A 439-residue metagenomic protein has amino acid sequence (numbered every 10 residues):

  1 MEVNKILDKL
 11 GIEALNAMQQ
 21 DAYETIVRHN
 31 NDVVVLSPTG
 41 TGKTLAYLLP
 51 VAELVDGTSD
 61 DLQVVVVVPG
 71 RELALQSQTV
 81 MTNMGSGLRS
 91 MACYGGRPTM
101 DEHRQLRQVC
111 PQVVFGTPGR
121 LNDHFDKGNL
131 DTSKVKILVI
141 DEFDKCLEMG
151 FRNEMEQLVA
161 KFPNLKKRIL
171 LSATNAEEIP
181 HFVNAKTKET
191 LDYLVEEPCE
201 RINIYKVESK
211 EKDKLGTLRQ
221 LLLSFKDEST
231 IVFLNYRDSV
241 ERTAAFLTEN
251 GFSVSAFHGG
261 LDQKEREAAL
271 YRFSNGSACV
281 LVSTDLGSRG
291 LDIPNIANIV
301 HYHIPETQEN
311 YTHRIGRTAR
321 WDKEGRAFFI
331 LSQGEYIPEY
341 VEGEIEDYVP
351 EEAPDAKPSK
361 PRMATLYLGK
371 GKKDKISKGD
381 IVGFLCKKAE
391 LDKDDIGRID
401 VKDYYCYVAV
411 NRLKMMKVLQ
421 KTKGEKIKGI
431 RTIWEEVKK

Functional and structural regions predicted by a protein language model:
M1-L36: Conserved pre-motif I regulatory segment
E2-K5, S59-D126, K134-I137, R242-F257 (+1 more regions): Conserved nucleic-acid-binding Ia/Ib motif block in the N-terminal RecA-like helicase ATPase lobe
Q20-H29, T44-S59, V80-M84: Walker A/P-loop NTP-binding motif
L130-E196, V341-E342: Post-DEXD/H (motif II) to motif III coupling segment of the RecA-like Helicase ATP-binding lobe
K134, R289-I304, R326-I330: A short beta-strand element within the Helicase C-terminal
R201-F246: Conserved interdomain hinge at the start of the Helicase C-terminal
V280, T307-Y311, I315-Y348: Conserved segment of the helicase C-terminal RecA-like domain
E351-K439: Non-catalytic terminal extensions of ATP-dependent helicases
